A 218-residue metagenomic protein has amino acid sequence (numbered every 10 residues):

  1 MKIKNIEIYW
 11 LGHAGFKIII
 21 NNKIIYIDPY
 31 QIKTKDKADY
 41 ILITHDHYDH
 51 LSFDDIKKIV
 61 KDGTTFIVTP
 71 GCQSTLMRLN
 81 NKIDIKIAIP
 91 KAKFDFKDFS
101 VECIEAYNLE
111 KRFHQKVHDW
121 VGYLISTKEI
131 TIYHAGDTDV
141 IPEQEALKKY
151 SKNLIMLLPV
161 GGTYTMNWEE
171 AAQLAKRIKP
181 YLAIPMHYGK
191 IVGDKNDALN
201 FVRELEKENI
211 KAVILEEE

Functional and structural regions predicted by a protein language model:
M1-D36, I87-S151, E216-E218: Core dinuclear metal-dependent hydrolase active-site scaffold
I24-I25, Y40, I155, L182: Short, Asp-centered acidic motifs that coordinate Mg2+ and/or phosphate in catalytic or ligand-binding sites
Y30-T75, K149-L157: Active-site metal-binding motif and surrounding structural segment of the metallo-beta-lactamase
K33-K35, H47-L51, Q73-L76, A92-D95 (+4 more regions): Active-site environment of divalent metal-dependent phosphoester hydrolases
D54-I59, T75-L79, E143-L147, E170-L174: A short acidic, amphipathic alpha-helical/loop segment
I56-T75, L79-L109, V121-L124, L199: Portal/gating segments that form or line small-molecule/metal binding sites
N80-F96, A172, K176-E218: Binuclear metal-ion centers of metallo-dependent hydrolases, dominated by the metallo-beta-lactamase
I125-Y181, M186-V192: Metallo-beta-lactamase
